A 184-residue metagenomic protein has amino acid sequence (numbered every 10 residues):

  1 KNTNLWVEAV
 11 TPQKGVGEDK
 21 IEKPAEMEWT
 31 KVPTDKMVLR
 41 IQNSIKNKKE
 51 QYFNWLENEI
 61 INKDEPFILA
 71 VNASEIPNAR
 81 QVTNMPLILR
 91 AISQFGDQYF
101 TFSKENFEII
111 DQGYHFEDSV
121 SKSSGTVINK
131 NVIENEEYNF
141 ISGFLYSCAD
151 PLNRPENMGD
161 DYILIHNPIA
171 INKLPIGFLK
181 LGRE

Functional and structural regions predicted by a protein language model:
K1, L5-T11: Conserved catalytic cores of phosphodiester-cleaving nucleases, focusing on short active-site segments
V10-I165, I169-R183: Metal-dependent nuclease catalytic core centered on acidic motifs
